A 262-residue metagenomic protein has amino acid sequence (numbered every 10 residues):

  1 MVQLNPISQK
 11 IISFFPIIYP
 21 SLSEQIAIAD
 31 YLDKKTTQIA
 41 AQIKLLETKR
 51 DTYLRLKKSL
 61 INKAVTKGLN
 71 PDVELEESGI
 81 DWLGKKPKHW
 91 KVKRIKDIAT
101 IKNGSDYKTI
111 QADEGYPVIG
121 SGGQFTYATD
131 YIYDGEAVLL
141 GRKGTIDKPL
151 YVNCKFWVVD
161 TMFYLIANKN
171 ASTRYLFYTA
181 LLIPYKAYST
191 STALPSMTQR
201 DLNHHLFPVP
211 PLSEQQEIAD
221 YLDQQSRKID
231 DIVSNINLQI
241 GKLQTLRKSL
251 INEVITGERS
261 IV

Functional and structural regions predicted by a protein language model:
M1-I26, W157-M162, A193-Q216: A short glycine-rich beta-alpha junction/loop motif
N5, V73, T109-I110: Short beta-strand
I12, N70, L165, L202 (+1 more regions): Conserved hydrophobic residue
F14, I18, L22, I26 (+3 more regions): Non-catalytic DNA-recognition/assembly elements of restriction-modification systems
P20-E74, P208-V262: Amphipathic alpha-helical coiled-coil/heptad-repeat segments
L75-G79: A short, surface-exposed helix-loop junction/capping segment
I95-D106, Y116-Y127, Y131-P149, N153-M162 (+2 more regions): Short Ser/Thr-interspersed hydrophobic loop/turn segments at strand-loop and sheet-helix junctions that line or gate
K108-Q111, Y188-A193, V233-S234: A short, aromatic/hydrophobic, helix- or strand-capping loop or linear motif that either lines the entrance/gate
